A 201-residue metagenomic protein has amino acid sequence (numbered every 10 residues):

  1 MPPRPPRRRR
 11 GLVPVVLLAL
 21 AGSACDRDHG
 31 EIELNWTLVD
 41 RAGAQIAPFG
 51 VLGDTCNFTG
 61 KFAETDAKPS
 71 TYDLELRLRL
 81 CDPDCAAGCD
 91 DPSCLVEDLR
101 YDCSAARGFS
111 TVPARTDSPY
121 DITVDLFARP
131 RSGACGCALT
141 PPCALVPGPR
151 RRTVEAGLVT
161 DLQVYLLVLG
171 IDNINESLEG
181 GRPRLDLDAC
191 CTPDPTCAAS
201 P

Functional and structural regions predicted by a protein language model:
P2-P14: Bacterial N-terminal signal peptides that target proteins for export
V13-G22: Bacterial N-terminal signal peptides
G22, G53, D91, L187-D188 (+1 more regions): Disulfide-stabilized extracellular ectodomain repeats and their linkers
S23-D28: N-terminal Sec signal peptide cleavage junction
G30-I32: Structural beta-strand segments of beta-rich domains
N35-D66: Short amphipathic, basic-aromatic surface patches that mediate peripheral association with negatively charged
T37-V39, R151-P201: Compositionally biased low-complexity segments at domain edges in trafficked proteins and select soluble regulators
T55-A156: Tryptophan-paired
